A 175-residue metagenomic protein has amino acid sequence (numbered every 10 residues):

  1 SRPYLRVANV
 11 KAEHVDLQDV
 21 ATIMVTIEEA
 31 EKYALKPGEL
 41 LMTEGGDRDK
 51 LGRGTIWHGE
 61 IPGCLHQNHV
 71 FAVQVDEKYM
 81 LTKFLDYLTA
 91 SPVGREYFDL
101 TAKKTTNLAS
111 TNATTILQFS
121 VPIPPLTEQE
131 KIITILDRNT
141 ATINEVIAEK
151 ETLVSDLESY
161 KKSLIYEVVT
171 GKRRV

Functional and structural regions predicted by a protein language model:
P3, A8-L40: Sequence-specific dsDNA recognition surfaces
M24, E29-A30, E60, T106 (+1 more regions): A structural connector/turn signal
R53-Q67: Short, compositionally biased
G63-F71, M80, K103-T127: A short glycine-rich beta-alpha junction/loop motif
K78, T82-G94, F98: Glycine- and charge-enriched low-complexity intrinsically disordered segments
I123-V175: Amphipathic alpha-helical coiled-coil/heptad-repeat segments
